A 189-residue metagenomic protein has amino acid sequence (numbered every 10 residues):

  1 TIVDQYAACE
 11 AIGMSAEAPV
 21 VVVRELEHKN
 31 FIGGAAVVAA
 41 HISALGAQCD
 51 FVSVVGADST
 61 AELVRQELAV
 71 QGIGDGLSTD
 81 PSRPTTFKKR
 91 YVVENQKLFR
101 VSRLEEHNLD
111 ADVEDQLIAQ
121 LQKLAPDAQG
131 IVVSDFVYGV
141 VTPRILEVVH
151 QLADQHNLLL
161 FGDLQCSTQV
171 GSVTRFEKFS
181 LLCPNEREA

Functional and structural regions predicted by a protein language model:
T1-I12, E17, E25-A189: Ribokinase/PfkB-type carbohydrate-kinase core domain
